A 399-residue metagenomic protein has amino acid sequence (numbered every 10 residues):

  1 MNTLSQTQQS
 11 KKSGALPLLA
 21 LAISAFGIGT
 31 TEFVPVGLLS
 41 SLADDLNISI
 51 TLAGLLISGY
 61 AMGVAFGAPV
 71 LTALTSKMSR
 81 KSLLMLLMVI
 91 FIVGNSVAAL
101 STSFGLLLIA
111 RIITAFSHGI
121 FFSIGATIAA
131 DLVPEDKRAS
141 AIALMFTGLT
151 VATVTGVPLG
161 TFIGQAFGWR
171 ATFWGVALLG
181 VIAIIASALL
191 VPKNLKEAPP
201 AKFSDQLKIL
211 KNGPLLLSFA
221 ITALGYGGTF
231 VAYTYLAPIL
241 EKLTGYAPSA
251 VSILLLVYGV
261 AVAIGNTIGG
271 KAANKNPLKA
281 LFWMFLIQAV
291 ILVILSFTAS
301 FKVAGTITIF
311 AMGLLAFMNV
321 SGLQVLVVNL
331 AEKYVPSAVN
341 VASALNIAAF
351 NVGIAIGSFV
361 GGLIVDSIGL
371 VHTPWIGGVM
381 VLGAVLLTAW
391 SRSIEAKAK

Functional and structural regions predicted by a protein language model:
P17-I50, A68, A232-A237: Extracytoplasmic
N47, S79, L100-L106, S117 (+2 more regions): Helix-breaking motifs and short loop linkers at transmembrane-helix boundaries and internal kinks in secondary membrane
F66-G105: Conserved MFS/SLC helix-loop-helix module at the cytosolic interface between two early adjacent transmembrane helices
A68-S79, G265-P277, V365: Helix-to-loop junctions at the C-terminal end of transmembrane segments in multipass secondary transporters
I90-V97, T102-T114, V303-A311: Paired small-residue
T102-L106, F121, P134-L195, T222-G225 (+2 more regions): Helix-loop-helix hairpin linking two adjacent transmembrane segments in secondary transporters
F121-V133, M318-Y334: Intracellular juxtamembrane helix-capping segments at the cytosolic ends of symmetry-related transmembrane helices
L330-I368: A late C-terminal transmembrane helix in Major Facilitator Superfamily
